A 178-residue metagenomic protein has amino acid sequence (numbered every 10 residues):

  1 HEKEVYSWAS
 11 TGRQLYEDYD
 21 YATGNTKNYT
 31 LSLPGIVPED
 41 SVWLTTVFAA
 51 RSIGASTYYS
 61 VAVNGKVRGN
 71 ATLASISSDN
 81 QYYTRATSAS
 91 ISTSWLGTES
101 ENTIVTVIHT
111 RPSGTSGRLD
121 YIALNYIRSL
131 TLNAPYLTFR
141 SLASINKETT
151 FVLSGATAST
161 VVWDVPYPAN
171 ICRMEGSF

Functional and structural regions predicted by a protein language model:
H1-F178: Structured catalytic cores of large enzymes
